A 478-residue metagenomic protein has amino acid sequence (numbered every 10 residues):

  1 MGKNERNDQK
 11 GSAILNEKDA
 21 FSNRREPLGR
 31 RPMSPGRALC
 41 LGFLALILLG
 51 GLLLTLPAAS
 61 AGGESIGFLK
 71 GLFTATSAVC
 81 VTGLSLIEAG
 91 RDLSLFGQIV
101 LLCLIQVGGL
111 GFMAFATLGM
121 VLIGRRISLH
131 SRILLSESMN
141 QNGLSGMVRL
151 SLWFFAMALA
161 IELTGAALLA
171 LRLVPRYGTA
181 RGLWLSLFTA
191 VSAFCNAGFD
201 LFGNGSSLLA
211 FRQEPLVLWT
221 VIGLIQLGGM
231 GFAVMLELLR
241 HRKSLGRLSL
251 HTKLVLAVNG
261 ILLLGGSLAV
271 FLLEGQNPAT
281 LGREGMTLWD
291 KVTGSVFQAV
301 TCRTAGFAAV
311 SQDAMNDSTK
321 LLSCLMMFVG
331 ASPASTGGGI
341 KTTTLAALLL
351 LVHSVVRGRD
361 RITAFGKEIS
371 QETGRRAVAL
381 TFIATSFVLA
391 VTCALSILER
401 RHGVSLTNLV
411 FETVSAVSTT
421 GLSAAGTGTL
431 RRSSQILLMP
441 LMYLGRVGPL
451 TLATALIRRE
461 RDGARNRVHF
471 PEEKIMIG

Functional and structural regions predicted by a protein language model:
M1-G478: Membrane-proximal intracellular helices of multi-pass ion channels
